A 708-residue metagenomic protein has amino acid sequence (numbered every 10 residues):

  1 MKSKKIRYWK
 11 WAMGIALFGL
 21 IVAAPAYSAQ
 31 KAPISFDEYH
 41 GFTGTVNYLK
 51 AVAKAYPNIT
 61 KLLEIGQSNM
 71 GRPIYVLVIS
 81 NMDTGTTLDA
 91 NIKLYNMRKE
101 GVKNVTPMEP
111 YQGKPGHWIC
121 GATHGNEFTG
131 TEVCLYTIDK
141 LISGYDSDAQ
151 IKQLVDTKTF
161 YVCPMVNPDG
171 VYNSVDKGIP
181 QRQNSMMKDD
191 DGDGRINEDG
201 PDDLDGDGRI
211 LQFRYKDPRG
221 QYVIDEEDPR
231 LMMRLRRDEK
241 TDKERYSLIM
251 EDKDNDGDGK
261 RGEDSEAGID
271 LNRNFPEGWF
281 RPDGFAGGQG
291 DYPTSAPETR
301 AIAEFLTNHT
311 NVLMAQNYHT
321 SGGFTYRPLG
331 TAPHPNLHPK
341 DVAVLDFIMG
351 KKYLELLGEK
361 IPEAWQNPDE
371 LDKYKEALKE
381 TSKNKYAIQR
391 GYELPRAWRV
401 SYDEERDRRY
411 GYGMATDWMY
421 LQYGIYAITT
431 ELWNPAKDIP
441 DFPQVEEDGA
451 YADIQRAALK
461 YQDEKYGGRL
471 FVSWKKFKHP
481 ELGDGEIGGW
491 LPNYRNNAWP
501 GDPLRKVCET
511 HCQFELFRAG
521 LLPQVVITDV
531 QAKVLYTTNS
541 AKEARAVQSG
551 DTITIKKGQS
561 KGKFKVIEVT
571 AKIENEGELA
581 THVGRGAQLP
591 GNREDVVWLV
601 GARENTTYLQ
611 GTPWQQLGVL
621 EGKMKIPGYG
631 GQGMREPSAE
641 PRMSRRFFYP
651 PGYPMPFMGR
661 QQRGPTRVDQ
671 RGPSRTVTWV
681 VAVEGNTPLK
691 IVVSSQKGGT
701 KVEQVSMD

Functional and structural regions predicted by a protein language model:
K2-M13: Bacterial N-terminal signal peptides that target proteins for export
A12-A23: Bacterial N-terminal signal peptides
A23-Q30: Boundary at the C-terminal end of the N-terminal hydrophobic targeting segment
P57-T60, R72-I74, G113-G116, D156-Y161 (+2 more regions): Loop/turn elements at helix/coil->beta-strand transitions in domains of secreted/extracellular proteins
G66-S68, I79-N81, I92-L94, C134 (+3 more regions): Surface-exposed loop and adjacent secondary-structure segments within mature catalytic domains
Q112-G116, T129-D176: Short helix-loop-beta-strand segments that form the rim/entrance of peptidase-like active sites
F160-D169, V175-Q181, M233-R237, D264-K561 (+6 more regions): Metallocarboxypeptidase
G659-Q704: Low-complexity, intrinsically disordered segments enriched in Ser/Thr together with acidic residues
